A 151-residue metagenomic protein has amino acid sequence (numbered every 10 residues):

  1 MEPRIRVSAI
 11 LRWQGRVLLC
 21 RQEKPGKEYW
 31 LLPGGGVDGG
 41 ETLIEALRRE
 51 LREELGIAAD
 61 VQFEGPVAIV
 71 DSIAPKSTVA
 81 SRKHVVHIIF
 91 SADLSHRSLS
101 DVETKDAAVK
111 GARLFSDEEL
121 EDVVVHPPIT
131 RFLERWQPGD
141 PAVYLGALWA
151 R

Functional and structural regions predicted by a protein language model:
M1-L32, I44, A59-D60, L94: N-terminal strand-loop-strand
K27-W30, S100-R151: Nudix hydrolase/Nudix homology domain
V37-Q62, V70-V125: Unchanged
